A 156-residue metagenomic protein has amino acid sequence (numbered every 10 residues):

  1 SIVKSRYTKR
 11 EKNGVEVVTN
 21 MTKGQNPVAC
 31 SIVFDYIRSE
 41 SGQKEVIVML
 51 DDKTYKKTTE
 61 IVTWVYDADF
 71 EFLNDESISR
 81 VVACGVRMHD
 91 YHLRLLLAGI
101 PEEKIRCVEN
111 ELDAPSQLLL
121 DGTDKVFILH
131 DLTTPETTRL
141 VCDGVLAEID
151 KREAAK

Functional and structural regions predicted by a protein language model:
I2-K156: ATP-dependent carboxylate-amine ligase
